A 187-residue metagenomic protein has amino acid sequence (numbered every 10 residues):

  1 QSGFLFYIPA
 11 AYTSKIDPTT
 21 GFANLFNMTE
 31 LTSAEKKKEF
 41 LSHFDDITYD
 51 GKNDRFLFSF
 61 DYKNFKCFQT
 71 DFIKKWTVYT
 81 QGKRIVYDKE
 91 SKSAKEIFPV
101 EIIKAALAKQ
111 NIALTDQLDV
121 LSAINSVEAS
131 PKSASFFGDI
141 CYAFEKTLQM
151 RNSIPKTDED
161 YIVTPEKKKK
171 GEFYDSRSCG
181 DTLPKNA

Functional and structural regions predicted by a protein language model:
Q1-A187: Positively charged, helix-rich recognition surfaces that bind polyanionic ligands
